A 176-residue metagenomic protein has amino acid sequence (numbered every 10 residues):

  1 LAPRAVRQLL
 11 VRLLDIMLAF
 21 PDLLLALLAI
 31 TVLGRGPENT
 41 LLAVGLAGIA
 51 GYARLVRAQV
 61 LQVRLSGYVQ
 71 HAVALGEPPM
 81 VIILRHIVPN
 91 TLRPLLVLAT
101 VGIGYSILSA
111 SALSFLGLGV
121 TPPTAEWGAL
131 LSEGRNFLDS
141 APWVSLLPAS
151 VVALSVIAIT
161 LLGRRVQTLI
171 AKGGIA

Functional and structural regions predicted by a protein language model:
L1, R54-L61, V156-R165: A hydrophobic alpha-helix feature that marks transmembrane segments and, especially, their cytosolic C-terminal ends
L1-P3, L75-E77, T121, G173: A short glycine-centered flexible hinge/capping loop motif at secondary-structure junctions
L1-R54, A58-Q59: Generic hydrophobic transmembrane alpha-helix motif, especially the helices
A5-R7, V11, L61-L65, V69-V97: Amphipathic cytosolic juxtamembrane alpha-helices at the membrane-cytosol interface of multi-pass membrane transporters
L23-L28, G36-G45, L95-L130: Non-cytoplasmic
A29, V56, V69-A72, A112-L116 (+2 more regions): Hydrophobic alpha-helical interface/terminus motif in multipass membrane transporters
L33, P37, V44-A47, R93 (+2 more regions): C-terminal transmembrane helix and the adjacent membrane-cytosol boundary/short C-terminal tail of inner/organellar
P122-P148: Interhelical loop and adjacent transmembrane-helix boundary motif in polytopic membrane transport permeases
